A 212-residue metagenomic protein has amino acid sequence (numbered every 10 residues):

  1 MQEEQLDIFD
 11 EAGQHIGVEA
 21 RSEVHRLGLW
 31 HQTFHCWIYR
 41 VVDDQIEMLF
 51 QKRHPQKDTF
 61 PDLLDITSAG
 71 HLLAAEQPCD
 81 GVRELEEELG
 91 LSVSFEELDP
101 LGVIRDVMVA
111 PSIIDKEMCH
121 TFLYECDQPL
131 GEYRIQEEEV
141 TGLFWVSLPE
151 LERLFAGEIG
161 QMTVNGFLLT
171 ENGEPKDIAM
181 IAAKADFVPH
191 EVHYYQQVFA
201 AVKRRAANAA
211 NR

Functional and structural regions predicted by a protein language model:
M1-D43: Acidic, metal-coordinating catalytic segment for phosphate/diphosphate chemistry, firing primarily on the Nudix
E23-H35, D44-E88, E158: Conserved Nudix-box catalytic region and its N-terminal flanking loop in Nudix hydrolases and closely related
I38-R40, K52, L123-E125: Short, well-ordered beta-strand micro-motif
S68, G102-V109, I113-R212: Nudix hydrolase/Nudix homology domain
S92-G102: A short coil-to-beta-strand element that immediately follows conserved catalytic motifs
